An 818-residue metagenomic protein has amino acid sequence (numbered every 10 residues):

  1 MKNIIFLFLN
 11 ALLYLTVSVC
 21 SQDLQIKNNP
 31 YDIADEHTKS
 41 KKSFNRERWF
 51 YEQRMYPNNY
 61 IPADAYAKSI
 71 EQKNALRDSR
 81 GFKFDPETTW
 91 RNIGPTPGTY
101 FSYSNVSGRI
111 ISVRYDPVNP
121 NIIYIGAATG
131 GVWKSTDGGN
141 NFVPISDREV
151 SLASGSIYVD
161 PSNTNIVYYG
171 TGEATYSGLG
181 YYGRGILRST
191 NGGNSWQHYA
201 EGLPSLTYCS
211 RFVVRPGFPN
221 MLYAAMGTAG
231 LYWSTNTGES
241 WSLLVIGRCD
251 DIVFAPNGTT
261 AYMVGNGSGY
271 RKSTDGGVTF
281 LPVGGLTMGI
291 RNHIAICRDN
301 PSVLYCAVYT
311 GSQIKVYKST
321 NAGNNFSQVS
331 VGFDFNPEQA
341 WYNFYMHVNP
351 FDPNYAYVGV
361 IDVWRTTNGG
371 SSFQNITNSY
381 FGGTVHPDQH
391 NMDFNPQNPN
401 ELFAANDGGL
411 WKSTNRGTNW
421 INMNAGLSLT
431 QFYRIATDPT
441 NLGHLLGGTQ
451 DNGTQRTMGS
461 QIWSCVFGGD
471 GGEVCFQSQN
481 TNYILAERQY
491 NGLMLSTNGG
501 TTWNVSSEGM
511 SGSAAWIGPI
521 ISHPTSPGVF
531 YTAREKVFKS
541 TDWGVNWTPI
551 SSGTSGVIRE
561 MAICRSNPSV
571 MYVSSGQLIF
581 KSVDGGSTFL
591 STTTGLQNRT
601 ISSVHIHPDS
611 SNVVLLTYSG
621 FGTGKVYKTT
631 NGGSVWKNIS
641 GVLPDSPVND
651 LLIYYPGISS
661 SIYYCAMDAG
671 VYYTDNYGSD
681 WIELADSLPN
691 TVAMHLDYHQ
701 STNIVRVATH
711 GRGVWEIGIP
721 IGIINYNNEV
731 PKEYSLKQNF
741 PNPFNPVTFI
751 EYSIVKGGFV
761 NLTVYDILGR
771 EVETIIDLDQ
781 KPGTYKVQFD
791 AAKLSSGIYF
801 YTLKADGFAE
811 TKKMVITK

Functional and structural regions predicted by a protein language model:
M1, I93, I721-N727, N739-N742 (+5 more regions): Terminal processing/anchoring signals of secreted or surface-associated proteins and related intramolecular
M1-I26, I723: Bacterial Sec-dependent N-terminal signal peptides
L24-P720: Beta-propeller blade termini and top-face loops
I166, E771, A809-T811: A structural signal for beta-strand boundary/capping segments at domain termini and interdomain linkers
G369, Q397, V583, S753 (+2 more regions): Hydrophobic loop/turn residues within beta-sheet-rich immunoglobulin-like superfamily modules
I724-F740, F744-V764, T774, K786-A792 (+1 more regions): Glycine-centered coil/turn sites that cap beta-strands in beta-rich domains
I776-T811: Short, surface-exposed loop/turn motifs with a glycine/proline- and acidic-biased composition
I816-K818: Interdomain boundary/hinge segments at the C-termini of tandem beta-sandwich modules
